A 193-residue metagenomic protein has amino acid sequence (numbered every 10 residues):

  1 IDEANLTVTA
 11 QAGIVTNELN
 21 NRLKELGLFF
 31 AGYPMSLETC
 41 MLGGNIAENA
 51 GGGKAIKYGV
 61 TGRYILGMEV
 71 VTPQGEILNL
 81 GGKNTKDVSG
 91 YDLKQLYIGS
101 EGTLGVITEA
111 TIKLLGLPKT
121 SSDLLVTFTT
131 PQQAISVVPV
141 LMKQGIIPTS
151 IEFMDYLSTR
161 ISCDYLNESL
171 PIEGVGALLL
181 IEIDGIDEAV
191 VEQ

Functional and structural regions predicted by a protein language model:
I1-Q193: Noncatalytic alpha-helical scaffold of FAD-dependent oxidoreductases
